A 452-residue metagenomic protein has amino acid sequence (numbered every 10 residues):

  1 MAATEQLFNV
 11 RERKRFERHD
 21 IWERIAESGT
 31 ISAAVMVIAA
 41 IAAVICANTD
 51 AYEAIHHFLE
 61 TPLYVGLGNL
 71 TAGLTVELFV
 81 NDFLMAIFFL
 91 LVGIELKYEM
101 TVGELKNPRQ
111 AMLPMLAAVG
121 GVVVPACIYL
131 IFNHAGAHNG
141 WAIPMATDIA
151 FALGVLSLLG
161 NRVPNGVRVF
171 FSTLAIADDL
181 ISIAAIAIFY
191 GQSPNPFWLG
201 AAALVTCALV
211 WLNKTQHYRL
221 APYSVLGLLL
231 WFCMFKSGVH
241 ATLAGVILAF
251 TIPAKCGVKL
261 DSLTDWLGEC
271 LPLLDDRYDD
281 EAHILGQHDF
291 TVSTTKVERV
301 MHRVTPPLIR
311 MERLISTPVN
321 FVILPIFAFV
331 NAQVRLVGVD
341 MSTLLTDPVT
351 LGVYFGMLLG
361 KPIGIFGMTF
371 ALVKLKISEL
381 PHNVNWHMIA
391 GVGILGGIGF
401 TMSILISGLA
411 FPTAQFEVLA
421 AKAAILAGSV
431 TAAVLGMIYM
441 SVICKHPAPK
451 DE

Functional and structural regions predicted by a protein language model:
A2-S28, I45, N213, P222-L226 (+3 more regions): Predominantly late transmembrane helices and immediately cytosolic-facing juxtamembrane segments
H19-E23, L90-K106, L153-P164, C207-Y218 (+3 more regions): C-terminal ends of transmembrane helices
V35-N48, F88-I94, V124-A126, V205-V210 (+5 more regions): Hydrophobic core segments of alpha-helical transmembrane domains in multi-pass membrane transport and ion-translocation
C46-F58, T71-E77, L91-N107, V123-A142: Transmembrane alpha-helix boundary signature
F58, E77-F89, G136-A150, G191-L204 (+2 more regions): Structural signature of hydrophobic alpha-helical transmembrane segments
N69, G73-V102, P318-V339, Y354 (+3 more regions): Hydrophobic transmembrane alpha-helices of secondary-active transporters and Na+-translocating membrane complexes
E99-A126, N195-L204, G338-I363, W386 (+2 more regions): Entry/N-cap segments of selected transmembrane alpha helices and their immediately preceding amphipathic helices
L156-P272: Functional cores that coordinate and move charged inorganic groups
